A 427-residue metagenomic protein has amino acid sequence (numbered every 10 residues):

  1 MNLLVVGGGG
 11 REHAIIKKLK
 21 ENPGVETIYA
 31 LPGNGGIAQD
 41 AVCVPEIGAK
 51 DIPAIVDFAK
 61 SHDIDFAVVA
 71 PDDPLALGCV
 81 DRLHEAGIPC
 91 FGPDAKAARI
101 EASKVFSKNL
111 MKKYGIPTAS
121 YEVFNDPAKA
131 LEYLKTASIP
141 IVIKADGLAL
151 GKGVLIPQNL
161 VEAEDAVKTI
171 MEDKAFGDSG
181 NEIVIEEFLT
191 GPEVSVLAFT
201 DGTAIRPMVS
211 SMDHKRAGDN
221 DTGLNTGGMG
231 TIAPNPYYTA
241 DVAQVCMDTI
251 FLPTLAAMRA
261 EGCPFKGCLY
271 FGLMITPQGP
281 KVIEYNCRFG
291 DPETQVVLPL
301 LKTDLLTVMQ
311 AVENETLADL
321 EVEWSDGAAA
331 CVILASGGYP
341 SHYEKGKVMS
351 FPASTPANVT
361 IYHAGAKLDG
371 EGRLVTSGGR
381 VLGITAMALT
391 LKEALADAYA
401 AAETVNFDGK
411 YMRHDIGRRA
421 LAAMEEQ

Functional and structural regions predicted by a protein language model:
M1-A95: ATP-binding N-terminal substructure of ATP-dependent carboxylate-amine bond-forming enzymes
L4-V5, I100-E182, P236, A240-L252: Active-site nucleotide/adenylate-binding loops and adjacent lid/helix of ATP-dependent enzymes
E21, G36-A38, F91, K113-G115 (+12 more regions): Solvent-exposed alpha-helices and their adjacent loops that cap or buttress functional pockets in soluble metabolic
D51, A366-E371, V375-Q427: Generic C-terminus detector
G151-G153, A330, G378-G383: Short amphipathic alpha-helical segments
G153-T294: Internal nucleotide-binding/catalytic subdomain
M247-L269, N286-N358, D369: Active-site "cap" helix and flanking loop/linker of ATP-utilizing ligase/carboxylase catalytic domains
